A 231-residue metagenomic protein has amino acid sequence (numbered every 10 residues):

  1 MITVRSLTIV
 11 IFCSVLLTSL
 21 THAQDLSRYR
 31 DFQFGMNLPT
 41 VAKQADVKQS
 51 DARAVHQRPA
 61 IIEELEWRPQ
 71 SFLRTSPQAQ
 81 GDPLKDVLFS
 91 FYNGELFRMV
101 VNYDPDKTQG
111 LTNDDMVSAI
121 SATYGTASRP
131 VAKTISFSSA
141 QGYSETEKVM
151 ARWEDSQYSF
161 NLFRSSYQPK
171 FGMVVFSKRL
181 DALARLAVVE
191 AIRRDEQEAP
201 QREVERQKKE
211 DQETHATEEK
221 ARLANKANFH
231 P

Functional and structural regions predicted by a protein language model:
M1-I9: Bacterial N-terminal signal peptides that target proteins for export
T3, R74-P77, S138-A140: Intrinsically disordered, low-complexity segments enriched in polar/charged residues with Gly/Pro, especially when
T8-T18: Bacterial N-terminal signal peptides
I9, Q24-L26, L88: Short, functionally important structural connectors and interaction interfaces within domains
Q24-P59, Y103-P231: Non-cytosolic coordination micro-motifs
E63-L111: Mid-chain, structured segments of secreted extracytoplasmic proteins
